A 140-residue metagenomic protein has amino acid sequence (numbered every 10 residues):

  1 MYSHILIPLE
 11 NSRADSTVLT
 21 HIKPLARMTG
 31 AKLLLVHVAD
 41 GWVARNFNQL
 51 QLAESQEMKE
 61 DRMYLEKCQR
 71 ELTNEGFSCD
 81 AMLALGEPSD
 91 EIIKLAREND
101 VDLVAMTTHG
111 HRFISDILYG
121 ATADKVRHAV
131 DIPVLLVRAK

Functional and structural regions predicted by a protein language model:
M1-Q49: Small/aliphatic-rich secondary-structure junction motif
L6-I7, L33-L35, Y64, E71-L72 (+2 more regions): Short, structured motif recognition centered on aromatic/hydrophobic residues
V36, D80-A84, L135: General small-molecule cofactor/ligand-binding pocket signal
Q51-E54, E98-N99, T122-A123: Short, hinge-like loop/turn segments at secondary-structure boundaries
L52-M63: A short acidic, glycine-rich active-site loop that binds or catalyzes chemistry on phosphate/adenosine moieties
R70-V104: Structural beta-alpha unit
T107-H128: Glycine-rich, Arg-bearing micro-motifs that act as flexible, cationic patches
